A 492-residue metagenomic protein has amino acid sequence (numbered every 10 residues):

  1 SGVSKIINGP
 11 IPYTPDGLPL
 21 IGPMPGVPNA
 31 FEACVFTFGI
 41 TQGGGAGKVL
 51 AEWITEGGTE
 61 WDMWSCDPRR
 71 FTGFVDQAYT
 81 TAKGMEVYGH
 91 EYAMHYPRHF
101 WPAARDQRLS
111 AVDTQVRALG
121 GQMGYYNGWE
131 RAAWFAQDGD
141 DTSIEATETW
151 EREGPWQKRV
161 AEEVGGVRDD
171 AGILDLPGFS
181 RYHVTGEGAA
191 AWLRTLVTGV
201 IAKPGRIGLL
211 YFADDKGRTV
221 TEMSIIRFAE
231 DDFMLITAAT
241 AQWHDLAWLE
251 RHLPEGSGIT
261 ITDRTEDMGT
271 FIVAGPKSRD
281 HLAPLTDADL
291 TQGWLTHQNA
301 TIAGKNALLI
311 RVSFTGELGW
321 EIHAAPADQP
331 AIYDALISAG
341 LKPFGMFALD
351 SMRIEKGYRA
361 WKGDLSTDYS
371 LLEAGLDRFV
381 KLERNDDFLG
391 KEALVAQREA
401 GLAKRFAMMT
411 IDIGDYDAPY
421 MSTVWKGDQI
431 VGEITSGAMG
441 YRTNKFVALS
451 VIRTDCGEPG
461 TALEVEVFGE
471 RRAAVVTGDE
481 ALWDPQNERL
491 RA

Functional and structural regions predicted by a protein language model:
S1-Q107: C-terminal catalytic lobe of FAD-dependent flavoproteins
W61-D62, C66-A492: Glycine/proline-enriched, intrinsically flexible loops and inter-domain linkers
